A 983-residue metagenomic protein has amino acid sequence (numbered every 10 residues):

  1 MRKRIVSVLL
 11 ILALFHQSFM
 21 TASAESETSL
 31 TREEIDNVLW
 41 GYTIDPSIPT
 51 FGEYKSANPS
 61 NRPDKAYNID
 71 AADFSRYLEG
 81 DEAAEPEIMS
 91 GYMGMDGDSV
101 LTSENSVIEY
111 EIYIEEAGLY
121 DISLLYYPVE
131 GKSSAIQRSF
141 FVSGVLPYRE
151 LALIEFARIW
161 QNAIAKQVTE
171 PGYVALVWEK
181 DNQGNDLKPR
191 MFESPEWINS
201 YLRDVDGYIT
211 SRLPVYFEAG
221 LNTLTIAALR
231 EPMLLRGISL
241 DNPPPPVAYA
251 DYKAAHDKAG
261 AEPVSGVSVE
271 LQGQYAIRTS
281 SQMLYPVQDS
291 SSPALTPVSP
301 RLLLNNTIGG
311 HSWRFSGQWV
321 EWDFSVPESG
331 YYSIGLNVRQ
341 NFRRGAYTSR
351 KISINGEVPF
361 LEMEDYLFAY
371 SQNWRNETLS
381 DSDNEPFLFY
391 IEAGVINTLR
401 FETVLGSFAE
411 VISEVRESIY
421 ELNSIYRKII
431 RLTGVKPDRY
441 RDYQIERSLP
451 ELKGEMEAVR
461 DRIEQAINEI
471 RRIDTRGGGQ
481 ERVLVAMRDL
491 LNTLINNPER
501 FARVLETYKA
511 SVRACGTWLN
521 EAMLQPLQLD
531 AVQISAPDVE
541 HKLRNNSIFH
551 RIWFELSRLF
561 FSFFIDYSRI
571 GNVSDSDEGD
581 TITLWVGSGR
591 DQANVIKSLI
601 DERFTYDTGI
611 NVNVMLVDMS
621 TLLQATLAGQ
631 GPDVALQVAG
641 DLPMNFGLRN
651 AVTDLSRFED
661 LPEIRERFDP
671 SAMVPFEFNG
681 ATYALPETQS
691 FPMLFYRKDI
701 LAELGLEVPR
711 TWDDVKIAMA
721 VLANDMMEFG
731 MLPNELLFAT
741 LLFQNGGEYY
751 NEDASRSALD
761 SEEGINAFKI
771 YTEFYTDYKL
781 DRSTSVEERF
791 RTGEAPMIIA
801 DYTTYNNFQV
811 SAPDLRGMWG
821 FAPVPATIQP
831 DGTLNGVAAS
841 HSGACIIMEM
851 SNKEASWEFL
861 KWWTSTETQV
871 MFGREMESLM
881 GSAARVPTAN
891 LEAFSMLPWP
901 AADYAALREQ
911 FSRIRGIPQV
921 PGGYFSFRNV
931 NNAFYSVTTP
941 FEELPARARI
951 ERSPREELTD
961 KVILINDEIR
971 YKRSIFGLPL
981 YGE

Functional and structural regions predicted by a protein language model:
E25-P537: Extracytoplasmic
E25-S26, G330, V411-R416, Y420-M644 (+3 more regions): Conserved N-terminal structural module of periplasmic/extracytoplasmic solute-binding proteins
E116, E328, A812-R885, S912-Q919: Extracytoplasmic/periplasmic substrate-recognition and gating elements
F563-E578, G640-M693, D714-K716, R816-P825 (+2 more regions): Hinge/lid segment of periplasmic solute-binding proteins
I600-S671, P675, D699-E707, P796-M797 (+4 more regions): Extracytoplasmic "Venus flytrap"/periplasmic binding protein-like
F646-N650, D669-V708, M727, P733-S755 (+5 more regions): Periplasmic solute-binding protein
D753-S783, V824: Glycine-centered hinge/linker elements that transmit conformational signals in sensory and ligand-binding systems
A822-A826, R874-P940, G977-E983: Long, aromatic- and glycine/proline-rich binding clefts that accommodate carbohydrate-like moieties
